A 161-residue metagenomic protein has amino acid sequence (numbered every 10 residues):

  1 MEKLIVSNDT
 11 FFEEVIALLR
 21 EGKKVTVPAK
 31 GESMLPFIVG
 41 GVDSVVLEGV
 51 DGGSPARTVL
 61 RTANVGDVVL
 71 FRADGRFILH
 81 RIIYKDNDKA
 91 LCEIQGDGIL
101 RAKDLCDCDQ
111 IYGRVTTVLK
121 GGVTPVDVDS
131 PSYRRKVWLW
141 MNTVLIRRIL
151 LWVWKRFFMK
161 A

Functional and structural regions predicted by a protein language model:
M1-A161: Extended hydrophobic leader/signal-anchor segments used for secretion and membrane insertion
